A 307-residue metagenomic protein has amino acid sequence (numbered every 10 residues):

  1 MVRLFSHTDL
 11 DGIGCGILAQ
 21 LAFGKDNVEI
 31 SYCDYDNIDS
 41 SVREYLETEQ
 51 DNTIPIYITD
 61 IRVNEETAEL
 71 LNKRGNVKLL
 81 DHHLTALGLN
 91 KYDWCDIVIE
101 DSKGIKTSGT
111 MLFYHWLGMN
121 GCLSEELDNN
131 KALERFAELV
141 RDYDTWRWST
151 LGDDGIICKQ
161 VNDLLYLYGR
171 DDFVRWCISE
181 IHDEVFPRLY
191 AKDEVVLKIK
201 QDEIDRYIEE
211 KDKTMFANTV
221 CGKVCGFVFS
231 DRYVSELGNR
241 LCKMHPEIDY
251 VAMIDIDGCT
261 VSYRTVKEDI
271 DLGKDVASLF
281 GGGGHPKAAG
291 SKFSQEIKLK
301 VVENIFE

Functional and structural regions predicted by a protein language model:
M1-K159, Y168, D202, R206-E307: Replace "Mg2+/Mn2+-dependent" with "divalent metal-dependent
D171-K200: Long, charge-rich alpha-helical interaction segments
